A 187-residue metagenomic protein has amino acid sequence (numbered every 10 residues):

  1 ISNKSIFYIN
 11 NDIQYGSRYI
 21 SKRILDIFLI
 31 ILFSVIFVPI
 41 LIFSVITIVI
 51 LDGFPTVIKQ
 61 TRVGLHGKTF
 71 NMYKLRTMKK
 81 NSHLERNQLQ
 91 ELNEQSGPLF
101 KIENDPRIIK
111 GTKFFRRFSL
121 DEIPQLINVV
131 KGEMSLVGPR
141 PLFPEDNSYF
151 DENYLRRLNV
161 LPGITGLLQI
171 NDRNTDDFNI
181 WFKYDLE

Functional and structural regions predicted by a protein language model:
I1-I31, T56-Q60, D172-E187: Glycine-rich flexible loop motifs, especially short His-Gly-Gly/GGXG/HXGH segments used as catalytic or interaction
I1-N3, I123-E187: Hydrophobic structural segments characteristic of membrane proteins
S17, S21, L25, M72 (+3 more regions): Alpha-helical membrane-protein architecture signal
S17-E85: A hydrophobic, helix-centered structural microdomain
V57-R107, I164-K183: Short, glycine-rich, amphipathic interfacial segments at transmembrane boundaries or analogous
R116-S119: Cytosolic nucleotide-binding catalytic cores of signal-transduction proteins
